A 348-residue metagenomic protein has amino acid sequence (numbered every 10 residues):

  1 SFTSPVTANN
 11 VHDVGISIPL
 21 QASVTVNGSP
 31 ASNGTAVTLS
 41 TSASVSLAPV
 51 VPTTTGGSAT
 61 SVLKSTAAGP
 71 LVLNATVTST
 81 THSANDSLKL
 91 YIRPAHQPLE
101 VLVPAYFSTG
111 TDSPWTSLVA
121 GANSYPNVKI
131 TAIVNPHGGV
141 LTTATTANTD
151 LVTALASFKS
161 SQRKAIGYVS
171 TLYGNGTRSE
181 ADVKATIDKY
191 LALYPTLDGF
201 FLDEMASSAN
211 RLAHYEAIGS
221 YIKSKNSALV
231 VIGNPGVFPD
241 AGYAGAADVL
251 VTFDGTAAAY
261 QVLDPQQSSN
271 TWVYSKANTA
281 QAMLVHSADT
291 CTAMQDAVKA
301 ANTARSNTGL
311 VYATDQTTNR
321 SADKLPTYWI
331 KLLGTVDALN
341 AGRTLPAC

Functional and structural regions predicted by a protein language model:
S1-N33, S40-P49, S58, T66-V72 (+1 more regions): Short S/T/G/P-enriched beta-strand
G34, G69, L197-F201: Glycine-centered small-residue hotspots that permit tight backbone geometry or close packing
L39-S40, D198: Alpha-helical context
T54-T60: Short, solvent-exposed loop/turn segments in extracellular or other extracytoplasmic domains
R93-C348: Glycan-processing catalytic domains of CAZymes
